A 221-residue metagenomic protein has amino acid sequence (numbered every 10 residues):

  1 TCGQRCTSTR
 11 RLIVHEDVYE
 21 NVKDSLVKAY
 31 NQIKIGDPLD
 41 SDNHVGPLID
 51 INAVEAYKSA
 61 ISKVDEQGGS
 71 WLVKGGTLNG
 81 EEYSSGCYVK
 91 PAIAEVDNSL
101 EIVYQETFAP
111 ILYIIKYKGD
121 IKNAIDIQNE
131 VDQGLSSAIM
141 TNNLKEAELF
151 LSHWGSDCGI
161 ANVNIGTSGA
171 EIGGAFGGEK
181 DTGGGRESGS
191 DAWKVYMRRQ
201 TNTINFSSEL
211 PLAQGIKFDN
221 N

Functional and structural regions predicted by a protein language model:
T1-I13, I35, N129-E130: Active-site PLP-lysine loop of aminotransferase-like
T1-T7, N21, T201-I204: Short intrinsically disordered, low-complexity coil segments enriched in acidic
G3-R5, I35-D42, L72-G76, S137-M140 (+2 more regions): Flexible, glycine/charged-enriched surface loops at secondary-structure junctions
Q4, S62-K63, L151-W154: A general structural signal for short secondary-structure junctions and capping/turn motifs
R10-R11, G46-I49, I139: Glycine- and other small-residue-rich loops at beta-strand/loop junctions that grip anionic moieties
R11, E16-D17, A192, F206: A periodicity- and composition-biased signal for non-globular, repetitive helical segments
E16-Q133: NAD(P)-dependent aldehyde/semialdehyde dehydrogenase
S84-N221: Conserved C-terminal structural/oligomerization subdomain of aldehyde/semialdehyde dehydrogenase
